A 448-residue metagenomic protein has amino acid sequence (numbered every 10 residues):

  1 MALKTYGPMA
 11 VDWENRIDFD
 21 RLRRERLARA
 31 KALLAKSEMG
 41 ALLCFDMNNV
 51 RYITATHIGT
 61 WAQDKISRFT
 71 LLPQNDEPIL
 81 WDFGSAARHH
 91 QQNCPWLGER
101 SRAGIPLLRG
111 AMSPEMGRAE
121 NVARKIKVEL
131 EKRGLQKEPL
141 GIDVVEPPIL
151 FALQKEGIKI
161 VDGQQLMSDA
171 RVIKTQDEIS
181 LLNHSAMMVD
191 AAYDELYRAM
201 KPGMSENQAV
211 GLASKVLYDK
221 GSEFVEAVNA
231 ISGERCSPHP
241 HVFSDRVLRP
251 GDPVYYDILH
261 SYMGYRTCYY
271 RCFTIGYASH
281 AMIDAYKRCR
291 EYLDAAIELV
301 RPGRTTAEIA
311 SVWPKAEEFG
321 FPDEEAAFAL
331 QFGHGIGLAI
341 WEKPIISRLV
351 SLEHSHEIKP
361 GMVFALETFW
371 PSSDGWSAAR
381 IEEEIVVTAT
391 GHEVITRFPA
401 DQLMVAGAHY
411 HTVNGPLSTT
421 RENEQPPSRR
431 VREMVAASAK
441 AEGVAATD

Functional and structural regions predicted by a protein language model:
M1-D448: Active-site neighborhoods and metal-handling regions in enzymes and metal-associated proteins
